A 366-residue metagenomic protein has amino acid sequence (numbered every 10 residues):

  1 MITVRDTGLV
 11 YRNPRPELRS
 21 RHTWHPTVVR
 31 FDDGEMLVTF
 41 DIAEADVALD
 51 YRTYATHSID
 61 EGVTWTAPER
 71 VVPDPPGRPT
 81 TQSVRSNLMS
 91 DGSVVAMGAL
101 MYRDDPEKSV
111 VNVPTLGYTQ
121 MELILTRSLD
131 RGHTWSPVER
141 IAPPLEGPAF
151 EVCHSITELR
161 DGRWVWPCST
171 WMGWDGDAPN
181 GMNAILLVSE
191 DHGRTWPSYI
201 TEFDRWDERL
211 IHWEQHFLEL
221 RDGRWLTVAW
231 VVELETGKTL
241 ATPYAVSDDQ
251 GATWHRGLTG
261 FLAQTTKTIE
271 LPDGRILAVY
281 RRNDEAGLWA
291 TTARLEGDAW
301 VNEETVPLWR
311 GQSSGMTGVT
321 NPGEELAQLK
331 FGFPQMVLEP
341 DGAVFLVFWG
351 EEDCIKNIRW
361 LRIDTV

Functional and structural regions predicted by a protein language model:
M1-V366: Asp-box/BNR beta-propeller blade signature and adjacent active/binding-site loops in extracellular glycan-interacting
